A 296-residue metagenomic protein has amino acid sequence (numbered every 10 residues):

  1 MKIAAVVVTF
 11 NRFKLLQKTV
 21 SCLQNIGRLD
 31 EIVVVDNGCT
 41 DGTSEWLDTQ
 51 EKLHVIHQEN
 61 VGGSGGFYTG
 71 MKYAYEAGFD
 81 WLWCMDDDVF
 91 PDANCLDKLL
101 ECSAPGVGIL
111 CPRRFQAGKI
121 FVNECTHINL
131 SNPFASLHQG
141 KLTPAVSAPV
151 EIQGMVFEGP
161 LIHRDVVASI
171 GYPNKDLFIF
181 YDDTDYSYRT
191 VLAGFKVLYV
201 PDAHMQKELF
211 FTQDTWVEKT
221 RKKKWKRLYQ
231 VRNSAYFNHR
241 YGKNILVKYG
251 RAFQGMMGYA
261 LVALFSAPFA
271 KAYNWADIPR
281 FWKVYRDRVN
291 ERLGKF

Functional and structural regions predicted by a protein language model:
S21-D30: Short, acidic, metal-binding catalytic loop of nucleotide-sugar glycosyltransferases
C22, D36-E45, V89: A conserved acidic beta->alpha catalytic loop
L47-Y73: Conserved donor nucleotide-binding strand/loop of the catalytic core
F79-D88: Short beta-strand-to-loop acidic/aromatic patch adjacent to the donor-nucleotide binding site
N94-T126: Conserved donor NDP-sugar-binding/catalytic core segment of glycosyltransferases
L142-I162: A recurrent flexible, glycine/aromatic-enriched loop bordering the glycosyltransferase active site that acts as
P160, V166-G171, D176-A203: A short, conserved alpha-helix in the catalytic core of glycosyltransferases
G242-F296: Non-catalytic, C-terminal membrane-associated alpha-helical segments of glycosyltransferases
